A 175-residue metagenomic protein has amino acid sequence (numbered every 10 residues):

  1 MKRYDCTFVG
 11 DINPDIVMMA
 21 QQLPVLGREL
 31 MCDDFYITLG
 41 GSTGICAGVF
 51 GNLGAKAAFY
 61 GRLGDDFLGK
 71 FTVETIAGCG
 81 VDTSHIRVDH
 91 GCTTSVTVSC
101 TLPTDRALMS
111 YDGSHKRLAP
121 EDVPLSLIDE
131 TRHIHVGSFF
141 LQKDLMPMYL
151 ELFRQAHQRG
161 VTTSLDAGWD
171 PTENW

Functional and structural regions predicted by a protein language model:
M1-I12, E74-V88, L102-W175: Ribokinase/PfkB-type carbohydrate-kinase core domain
M1-R62, F67-G78: Glycine-rich phosphate/adenosyl-contacting loop at the front of the ribokinase-like
Y4, D33, T94-V96, R106: Change "...and in nucleic-acid phosphodiester-cleaving endonucleases..." to "...and in nucleic-acid processing enzymes
P14-V17, Q21, G91-S99, D122-S126: Short, compositionally biased "basic patch" segments
D34, G61-D65, S84-T93, G168: Beta-strand->loop->alpha-helix junctions that form or flank phosphate-binding loops in nucleotide-handling enzymes
R62, S95-C100, M109: Catalytic-core segment of enzymes that process non-peptidic bonds
